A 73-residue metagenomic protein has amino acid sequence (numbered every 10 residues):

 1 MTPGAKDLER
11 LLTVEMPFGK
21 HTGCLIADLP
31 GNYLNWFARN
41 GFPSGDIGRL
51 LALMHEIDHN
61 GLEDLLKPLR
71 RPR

Functional and structural regions predicted by a protein language model:
M1-R73: DEDD superfamily 3′-5′ metal-dependent exonuclease/proofreading module
